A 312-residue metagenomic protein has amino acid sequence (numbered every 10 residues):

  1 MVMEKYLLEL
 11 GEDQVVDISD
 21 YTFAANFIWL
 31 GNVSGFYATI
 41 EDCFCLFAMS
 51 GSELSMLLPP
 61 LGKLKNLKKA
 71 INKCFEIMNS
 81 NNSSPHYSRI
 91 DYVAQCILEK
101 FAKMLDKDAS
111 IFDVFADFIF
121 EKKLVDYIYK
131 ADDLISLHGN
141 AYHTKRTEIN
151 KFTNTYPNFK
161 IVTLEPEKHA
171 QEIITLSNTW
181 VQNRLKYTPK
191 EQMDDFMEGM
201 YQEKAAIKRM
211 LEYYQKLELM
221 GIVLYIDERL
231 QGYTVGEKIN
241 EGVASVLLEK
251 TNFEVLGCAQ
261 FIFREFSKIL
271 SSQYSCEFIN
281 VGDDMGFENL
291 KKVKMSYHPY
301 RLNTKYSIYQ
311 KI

Functional and structural regions predicted by a protein language model:
E9-S19, T179-T188: Helix-loop element at the rim of GNAT/NAT acetyltransferase active sites that forms part of the acceptor-substrate
T22-K100, Y225-E254: Conserved donor-binding loop and adjoining core beta-sheet/short helix segment in diverse acyl/aminoacyl transferases
I77-K130, L134-I135: A basic- and aromatic-enriched beta-loop-alpha substructure that forms the phosphate/nucleotide- and DNA/RNA-contacting
S88-R89, K160-V162, E277-V281: Short catalytic-loop micro-motif centered on adjacent basic/acidic residues
I97-F118, T147, M285-L302: Conserved active-site alpha-helix within GNAT-family acetyltransferase domains
S110-D194: Acyltransferase donor/substrate-recognition loop-hinge adjacent to the catalytic core
H169-R229: Short, conserved active-site entrance elements at the starts or edges of catalytic domains
E218-K311: Aromatic (often tryptophan-rich) hydrophobic motifs at membrane interfaces
